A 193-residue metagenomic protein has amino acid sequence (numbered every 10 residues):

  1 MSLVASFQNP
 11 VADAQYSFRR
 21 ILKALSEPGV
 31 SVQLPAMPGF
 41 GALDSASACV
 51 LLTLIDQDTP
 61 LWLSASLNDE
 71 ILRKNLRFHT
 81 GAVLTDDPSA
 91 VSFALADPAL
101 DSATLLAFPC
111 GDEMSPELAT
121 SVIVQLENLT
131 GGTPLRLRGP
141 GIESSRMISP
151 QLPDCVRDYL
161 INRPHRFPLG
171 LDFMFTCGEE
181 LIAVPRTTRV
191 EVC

Functional and structural regions predicted by a protein language model:
M1-P60, S64-L67, F78, G178-E180 (+2 more regions): N-terminal, charge-rich interaction modules
I71-A183, T188-C193: Internal, well-folded beta-alpha domain core
